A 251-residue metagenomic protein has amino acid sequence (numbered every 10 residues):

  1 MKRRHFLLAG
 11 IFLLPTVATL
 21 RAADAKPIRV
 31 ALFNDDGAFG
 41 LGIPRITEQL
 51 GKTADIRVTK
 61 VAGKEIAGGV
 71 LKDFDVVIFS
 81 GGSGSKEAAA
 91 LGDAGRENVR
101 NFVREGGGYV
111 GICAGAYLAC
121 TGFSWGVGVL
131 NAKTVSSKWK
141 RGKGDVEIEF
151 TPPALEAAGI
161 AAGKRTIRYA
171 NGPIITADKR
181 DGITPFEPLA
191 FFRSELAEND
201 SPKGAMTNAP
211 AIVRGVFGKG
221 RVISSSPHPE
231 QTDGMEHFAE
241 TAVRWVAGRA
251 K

Functional and structural regions predicted by a protein language model:
R3-L7: N-terminal export leaders
A9-T16: Bacterial N-terminal signal peptides
L20-F74: Aromatic-Pro/Gly-enriched surface loop or interdomain linker that acts as a lid/target-recognition segment
A25-I28, K52, R100-N101, G126-G128 (+3 more regions): Extracellular ligand-binding/catalytic regions of CAZymes and related secreted enzymes and adhesion modules
D36-F39, G82-K86, G115-A119, P229-Q231: Solvent-exposed loop/turn segments at secondary-structure junctions within structured extracellular/periplasmic domains
V76-G81, S224-S226: Structural motif
S85-K164: A glycine-rich, often tryptophan-bearing local segment used as a flexible ligand/cofactor-contacting loop or short
V146-R221, S226-E230: Catalytic beta-strand/loop cores that center a nucleophilic Ser/Cys/Thr and support acyl-enzyme chemistry
